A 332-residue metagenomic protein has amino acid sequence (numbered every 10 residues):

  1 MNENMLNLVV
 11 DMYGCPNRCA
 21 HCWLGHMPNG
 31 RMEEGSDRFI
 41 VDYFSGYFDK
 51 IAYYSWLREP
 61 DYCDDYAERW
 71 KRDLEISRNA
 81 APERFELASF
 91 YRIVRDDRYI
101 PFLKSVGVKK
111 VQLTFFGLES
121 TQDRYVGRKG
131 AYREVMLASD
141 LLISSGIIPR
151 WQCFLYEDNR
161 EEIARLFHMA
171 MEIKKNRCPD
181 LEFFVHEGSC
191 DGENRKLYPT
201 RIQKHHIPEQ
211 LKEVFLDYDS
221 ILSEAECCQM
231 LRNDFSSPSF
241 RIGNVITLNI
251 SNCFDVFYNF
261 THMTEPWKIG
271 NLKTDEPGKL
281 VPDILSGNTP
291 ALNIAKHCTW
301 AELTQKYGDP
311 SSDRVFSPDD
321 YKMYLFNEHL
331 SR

Functional and structural regions predicted by a protein language model:
M1-D11, R18, L24-M27, G46-D49 (+1 more regions): N-terminal [4Fe-4S]-dependent radical SAM core
L6-Y13, H21-F184: Conserved glycine-rich "GG(E/T)P / GGGxP" loop and the immediately following alpha-helix in the radical SAM core
D11, C15-R18, S223-E224, I294: Secretory pathway export signals and precursors
C15, C19-C22, C253, C298: Short cysteine clusters
R31-M32, R128-M136, D140-V256, T261-W267 (+1 more regions): Radical SAM enzyme [4Fe-4S]-AdoMet core and its adjacent flexible, acidic and glycine-rich loops/tails across
V106-Q112, E119, S139-G146, E161-M169 (+2 more regions): A broadly tuned preference for mixed-charge, low-complexity surface segments
F257-R332: Flexible mid-to-C-terminal extensions adjoining Fe-S/redox cofactors in radical SAM and related proteins
